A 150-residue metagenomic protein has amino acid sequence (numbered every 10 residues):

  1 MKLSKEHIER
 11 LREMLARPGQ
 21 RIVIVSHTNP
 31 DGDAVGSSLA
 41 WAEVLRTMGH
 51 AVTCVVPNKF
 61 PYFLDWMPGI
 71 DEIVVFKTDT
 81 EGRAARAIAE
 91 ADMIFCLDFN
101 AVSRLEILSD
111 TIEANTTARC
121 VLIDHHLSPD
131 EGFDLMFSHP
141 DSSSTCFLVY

Functional and structural regions predicted by a protein language model:
M1-Y150: Replace "Mg2+/Mn2+-dependent" with "divalent metal-dependent
